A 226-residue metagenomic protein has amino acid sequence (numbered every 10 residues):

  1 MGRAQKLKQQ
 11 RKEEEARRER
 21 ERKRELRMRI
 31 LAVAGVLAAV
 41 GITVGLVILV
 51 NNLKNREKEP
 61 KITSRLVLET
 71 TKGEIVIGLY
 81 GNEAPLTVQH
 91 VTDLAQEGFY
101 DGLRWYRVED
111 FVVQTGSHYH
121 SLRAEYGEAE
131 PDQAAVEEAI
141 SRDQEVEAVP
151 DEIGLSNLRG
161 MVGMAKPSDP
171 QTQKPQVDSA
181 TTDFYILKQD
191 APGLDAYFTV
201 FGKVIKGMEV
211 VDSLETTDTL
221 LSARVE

Functional and structural regions predicted by a protein language model:
M1-E226: Cyclophilin-like peptidyl-prolyl cis-trans isomerases
